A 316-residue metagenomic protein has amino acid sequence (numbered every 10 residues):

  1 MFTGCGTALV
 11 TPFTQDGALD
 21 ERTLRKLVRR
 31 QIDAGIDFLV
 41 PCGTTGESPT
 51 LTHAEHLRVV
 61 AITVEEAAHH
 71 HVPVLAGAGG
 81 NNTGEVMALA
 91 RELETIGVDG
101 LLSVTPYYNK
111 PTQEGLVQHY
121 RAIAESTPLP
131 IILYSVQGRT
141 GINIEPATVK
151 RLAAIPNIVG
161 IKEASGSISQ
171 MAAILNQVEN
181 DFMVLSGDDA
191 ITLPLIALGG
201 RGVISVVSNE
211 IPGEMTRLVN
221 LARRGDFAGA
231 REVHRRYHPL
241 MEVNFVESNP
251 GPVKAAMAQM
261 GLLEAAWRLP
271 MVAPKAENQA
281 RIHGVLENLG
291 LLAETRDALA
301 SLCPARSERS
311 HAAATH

Functional and structural regions predicted by a protein language model:
M1-T7, T11-G141, R296-D297: Active-site beta->alpha loop and helix N-cap motifs at the rims of alpha/beta catalytic domains
T11-Q15, S48, H71-P73, I131 (+2 more regions): Catalytic-face loop-and-helix region of soluble metabolic enzyme cores
L24, H56, V60, V86 (+7 more regions): A general structural signal for well-ordered alpha-helical segments in protein cores
I32, A190-H316: Structured C-terminal cap/extension of enzyme domains
G43, T105-P106, S165, D188-D189 (+2 more regions): Short secondary-structure boundary segments
V60-A68, R91-E94, A124-E125, A153 (+3 more regions): Surface-exposed amphipathic alpha-helices with a cationic face
E65-V72, T95-G97, T127-L129, A154-N157 (+4 more regions): Short helix-capping segments at alpha-helix termini
N82, V98-G100, Y108-T112, H119-R201: Ligand/cofactor pocket segment of small-molecule handling proteins
